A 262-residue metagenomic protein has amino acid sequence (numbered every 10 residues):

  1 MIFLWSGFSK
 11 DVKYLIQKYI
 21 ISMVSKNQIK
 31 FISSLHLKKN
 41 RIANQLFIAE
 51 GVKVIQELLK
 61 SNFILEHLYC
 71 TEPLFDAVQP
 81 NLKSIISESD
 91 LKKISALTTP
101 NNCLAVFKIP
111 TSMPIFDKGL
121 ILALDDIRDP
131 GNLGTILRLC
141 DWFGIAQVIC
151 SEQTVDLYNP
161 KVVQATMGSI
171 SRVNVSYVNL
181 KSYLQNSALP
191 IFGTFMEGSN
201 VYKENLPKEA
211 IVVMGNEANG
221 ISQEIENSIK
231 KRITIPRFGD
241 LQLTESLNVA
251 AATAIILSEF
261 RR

Functional and structural regions predicted by a protein language model:
Y19-E72, V155: Boundary-proximal intrinsically disordered activation/regulatory segments immediately upstream of a helical core
G51, R128-T135, T244-A250: Amphipathic alpha-helical repeat scaffolds
K60, P114-E197: RNA substrate-binding interface of SAM-dependent RNA methyltransferases
S84-K108: Glycine/small-residue-rich loop that forms an oxyanion/phosphate-binding "nest" at active or ligand-binding sites
W142-F143, V162-S171, Q223-R262: Structured adenosyl-cofactor binding patch, chiefly the S-adenosyl-L-methionine
G193-L243: Active-site/ligand-binding-proximal alpha/beta "capping" segment
